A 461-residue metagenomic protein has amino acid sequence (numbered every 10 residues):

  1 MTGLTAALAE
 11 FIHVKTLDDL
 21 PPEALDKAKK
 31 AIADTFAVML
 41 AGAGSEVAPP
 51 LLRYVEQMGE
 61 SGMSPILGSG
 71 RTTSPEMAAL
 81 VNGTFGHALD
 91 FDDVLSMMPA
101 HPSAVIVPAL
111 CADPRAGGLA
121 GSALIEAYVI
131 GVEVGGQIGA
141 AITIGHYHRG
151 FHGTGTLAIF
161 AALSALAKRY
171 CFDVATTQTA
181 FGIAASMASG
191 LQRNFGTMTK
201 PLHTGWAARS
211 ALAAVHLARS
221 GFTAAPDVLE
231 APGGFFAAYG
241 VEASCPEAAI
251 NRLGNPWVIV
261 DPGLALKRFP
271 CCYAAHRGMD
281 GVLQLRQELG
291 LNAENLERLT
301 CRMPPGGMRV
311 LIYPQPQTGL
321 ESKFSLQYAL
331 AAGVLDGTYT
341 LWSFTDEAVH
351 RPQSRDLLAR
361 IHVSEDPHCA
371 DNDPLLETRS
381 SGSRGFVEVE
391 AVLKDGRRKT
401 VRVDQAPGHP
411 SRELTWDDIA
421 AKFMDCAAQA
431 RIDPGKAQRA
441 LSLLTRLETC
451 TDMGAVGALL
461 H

Functional and structural regions predicted by a protein language model:
M1-A100, G196-R209, H216-H461: Terminal-appendage/accessory-domain detector
L25, K29, A33, I106 (+3 more regions): Hydrophobic face of alpha-helices
L80-A120, I130-V134: Function-dense linear segments that define catalytic or interfacial modules in macromolecule-processing proteins
G86, S103-V107, A112, V134 (+3 more regions): Short connector loops/turns at beta-strand edges and beta->alpha or beta->beta junctions
S103-C111, A158-L163, A208-A213, A275-R277 (+1 more regions): Well-ordered alpha-helical segments within folded domains of soluble proteins
R115-A213, S220, A225-P232: Glycine-rich, mobile lid/loop segments that gate access to catalytic sites or pores
